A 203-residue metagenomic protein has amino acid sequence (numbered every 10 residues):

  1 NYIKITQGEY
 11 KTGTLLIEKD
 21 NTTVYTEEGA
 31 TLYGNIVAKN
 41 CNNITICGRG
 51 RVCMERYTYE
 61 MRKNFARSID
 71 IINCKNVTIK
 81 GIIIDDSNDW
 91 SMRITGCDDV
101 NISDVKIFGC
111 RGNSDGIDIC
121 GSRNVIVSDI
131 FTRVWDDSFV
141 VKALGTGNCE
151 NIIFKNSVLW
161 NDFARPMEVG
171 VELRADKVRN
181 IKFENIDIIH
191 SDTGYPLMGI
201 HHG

Functional and structural regions predicted by a protein language model:
N1-G203: Extracellular/periplasmic carbohydrate-active domains that bind, remodel, or depolymerize complex polysaccharides
